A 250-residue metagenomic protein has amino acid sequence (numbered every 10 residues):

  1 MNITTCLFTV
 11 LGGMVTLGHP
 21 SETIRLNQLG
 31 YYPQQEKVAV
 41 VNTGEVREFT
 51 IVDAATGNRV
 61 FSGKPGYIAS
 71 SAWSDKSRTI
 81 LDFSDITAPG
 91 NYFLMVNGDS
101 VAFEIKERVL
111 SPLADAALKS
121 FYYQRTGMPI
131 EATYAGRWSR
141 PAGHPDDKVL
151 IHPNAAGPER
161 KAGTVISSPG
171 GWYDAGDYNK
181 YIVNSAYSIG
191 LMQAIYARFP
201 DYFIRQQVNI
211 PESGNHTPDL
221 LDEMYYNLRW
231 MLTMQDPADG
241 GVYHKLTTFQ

Functional and structural regions predicted by a protein language model:
M1-V10: Sec-dependent signal peptide recognition, specifically the positively charged N-region followed immediately by
V10-G18: Hydrophobic h-region of N-terminal signal peptides that target proteins for export in Gram-negative bacteria
T23, V101-R137: Low-complexity, Pro/Ser/Thr- and charge-rich linker/hinge segments at domain boundaries
I24-R108: Ligand-binding face of N-terminal immunoglobulin V-set domains in extracellular IgSF glycoproteins
V52-A54, V60, A69, A117 (+4 more regions): Catalytic cores of eukaryotic secretory-pathway lumenal/extracellular enzymes that build and remodel glycoconjugates
S120-N184, Q206-Q250: Extended ligand-binding groove/face enriched in aromatic
S188: Extended, Lys/Arg-rich, non-catalytic nucleic-acid recognition/anchoring regions of very large nucleic-acid-interacting
